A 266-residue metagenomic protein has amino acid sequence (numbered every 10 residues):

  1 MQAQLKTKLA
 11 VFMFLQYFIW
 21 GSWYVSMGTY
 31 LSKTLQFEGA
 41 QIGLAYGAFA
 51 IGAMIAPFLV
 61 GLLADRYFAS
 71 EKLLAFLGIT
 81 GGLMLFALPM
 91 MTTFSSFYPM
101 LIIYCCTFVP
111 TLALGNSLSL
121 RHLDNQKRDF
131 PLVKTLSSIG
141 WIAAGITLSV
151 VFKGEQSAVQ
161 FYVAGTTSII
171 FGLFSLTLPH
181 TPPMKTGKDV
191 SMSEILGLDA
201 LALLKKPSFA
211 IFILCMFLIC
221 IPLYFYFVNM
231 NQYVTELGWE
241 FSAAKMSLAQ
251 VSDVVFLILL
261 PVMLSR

Functional and structural regions predicted by a protein language model:
M1-A3, L178-L214: Juxtamembrane intracellular "pre-TM" segments in multi-pass secondary transporters
Q2-A50, S208-L248: Helix-loop boundary and gating motifs at the non-cytosolic
Q4-K6, P89-L101: Helix-loop junctions at membrane interfaces in 12-TM secondary transporters
A50-F58, W141-I142, Q250-I258: Residue-level signature of mid-helix packing/kink "hotspots" within the transmembrane helices of 12-pass Major
I55-A69, F152-K153, F256-R266: Helix-to-loop junctions at the C-terminal end of transmembrane segments in multipass secondary transporters
K72-F86: Structural signature of the two symmetry-related core transmembrane helices
I102-L136: Cytoplasmic helix-loop-helix junction between adjacent transmembrane helices in 12-TM secondary transporters
Q160-T177: Symmetry-related core transmembrane helices of the 12-TM Major Facilitator Superfamily/SLC fold
